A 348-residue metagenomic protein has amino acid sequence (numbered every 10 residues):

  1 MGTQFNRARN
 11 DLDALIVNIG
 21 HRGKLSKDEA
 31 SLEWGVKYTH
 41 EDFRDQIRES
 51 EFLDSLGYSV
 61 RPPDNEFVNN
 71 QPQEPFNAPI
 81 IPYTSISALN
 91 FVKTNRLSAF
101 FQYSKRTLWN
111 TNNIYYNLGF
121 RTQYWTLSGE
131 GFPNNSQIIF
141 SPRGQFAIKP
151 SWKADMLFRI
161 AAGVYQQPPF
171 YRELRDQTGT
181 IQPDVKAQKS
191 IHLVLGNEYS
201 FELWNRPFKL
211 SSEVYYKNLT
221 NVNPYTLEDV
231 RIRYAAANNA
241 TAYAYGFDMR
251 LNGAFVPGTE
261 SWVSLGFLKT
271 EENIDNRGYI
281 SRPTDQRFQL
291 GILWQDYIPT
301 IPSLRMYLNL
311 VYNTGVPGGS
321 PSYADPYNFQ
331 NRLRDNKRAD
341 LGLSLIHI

Functional and structural regions predicted by a protein language model:
M1, R48-S59, F132-S141, E173-Q182 (+4 more regions): Flexible, surface-exposed loop regions and adjacent strand-edge segments of Gram-negative outer-membrane beta-barrel
M1-G131, S211-V214, W262: Face-selective signature of the C-terminal outer-membrane beta-barrel domain
D11-V17, K93-L97, S136-F140, K189-L193 (+4 more regions): Residues that define the transmembrane beta-barrel architecture of outer-membrane proteins
A30-V36, I114-F120, P142, M156-I160 (+5 more regions): Transmembrane beta-strands of outer-membrane beta-barrel proteins
Y38-R44, K105, F120-S128, A162-P168 (+5 more regions): Transmembrane beta-strands of outer-membrane beta-barrel pores
W109-I114, Y216-N218, A237-S320: Gram-negative outer-membrane beta-barrel transporters
S151, R159-A161, K186-Y245, A254: Membrane-embedded beta-barrel scaffold of Gram-negative outer-membrane proteins
I346-I348: Conserved small/polar residues in nucleotide/adenosyl-binding loops
